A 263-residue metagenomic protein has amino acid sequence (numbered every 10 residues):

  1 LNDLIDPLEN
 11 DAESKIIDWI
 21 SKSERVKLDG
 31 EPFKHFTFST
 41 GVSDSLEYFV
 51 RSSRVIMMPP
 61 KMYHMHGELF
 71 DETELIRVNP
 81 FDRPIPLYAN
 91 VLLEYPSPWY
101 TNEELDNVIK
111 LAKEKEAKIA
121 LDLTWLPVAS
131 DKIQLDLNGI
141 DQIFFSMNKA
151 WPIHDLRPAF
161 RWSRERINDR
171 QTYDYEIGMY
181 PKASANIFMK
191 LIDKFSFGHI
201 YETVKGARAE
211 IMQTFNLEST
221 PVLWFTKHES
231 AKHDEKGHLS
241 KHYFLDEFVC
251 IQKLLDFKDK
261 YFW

Functional and structural regions predicted by a protein language model:
L1-K15, W19-H35, S39-W263: PLP-dependent class I/II
